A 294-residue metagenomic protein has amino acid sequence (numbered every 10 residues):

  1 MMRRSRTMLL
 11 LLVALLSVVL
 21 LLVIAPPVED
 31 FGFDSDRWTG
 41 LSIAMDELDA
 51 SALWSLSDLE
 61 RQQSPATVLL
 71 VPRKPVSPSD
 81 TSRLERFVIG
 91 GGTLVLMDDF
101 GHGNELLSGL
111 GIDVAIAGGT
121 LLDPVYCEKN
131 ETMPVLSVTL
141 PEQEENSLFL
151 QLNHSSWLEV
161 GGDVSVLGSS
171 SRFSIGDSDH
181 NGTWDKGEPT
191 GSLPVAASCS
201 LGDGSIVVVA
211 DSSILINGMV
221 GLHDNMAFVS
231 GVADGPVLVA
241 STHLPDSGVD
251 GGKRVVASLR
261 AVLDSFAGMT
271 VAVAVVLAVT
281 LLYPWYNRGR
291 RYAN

Functional and structural regions predicted by a protein language model:
M1-N294: Short, surface-exposed patches at the edges or C-terminal ends of soluble domains, predominantly
